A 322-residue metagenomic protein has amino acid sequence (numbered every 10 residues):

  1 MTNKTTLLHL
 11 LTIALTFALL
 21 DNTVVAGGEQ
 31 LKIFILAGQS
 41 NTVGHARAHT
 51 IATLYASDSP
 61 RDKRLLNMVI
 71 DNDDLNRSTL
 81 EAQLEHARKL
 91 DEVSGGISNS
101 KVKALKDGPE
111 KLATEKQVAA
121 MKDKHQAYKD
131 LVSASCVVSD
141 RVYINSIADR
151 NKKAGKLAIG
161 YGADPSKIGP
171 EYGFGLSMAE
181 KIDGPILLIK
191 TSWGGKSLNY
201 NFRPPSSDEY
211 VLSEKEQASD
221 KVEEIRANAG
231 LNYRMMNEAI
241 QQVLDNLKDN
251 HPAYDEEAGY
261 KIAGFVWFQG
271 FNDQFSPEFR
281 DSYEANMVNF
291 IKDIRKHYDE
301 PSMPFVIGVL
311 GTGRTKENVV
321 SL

Functional and structural regions predicted by a protein language model:
M1-L10: Bacterial N-terminal signal peptides that target proteins for export
K4, T16-F17, S135: A subset of signal/propeptide-processing and intrinsically disordered low-complexity segments in secreted/extracellular
H9-D21: Bacterial N-terminal signal peptides
A26-L322: Cell-envelope and extracellular/periplasmic
